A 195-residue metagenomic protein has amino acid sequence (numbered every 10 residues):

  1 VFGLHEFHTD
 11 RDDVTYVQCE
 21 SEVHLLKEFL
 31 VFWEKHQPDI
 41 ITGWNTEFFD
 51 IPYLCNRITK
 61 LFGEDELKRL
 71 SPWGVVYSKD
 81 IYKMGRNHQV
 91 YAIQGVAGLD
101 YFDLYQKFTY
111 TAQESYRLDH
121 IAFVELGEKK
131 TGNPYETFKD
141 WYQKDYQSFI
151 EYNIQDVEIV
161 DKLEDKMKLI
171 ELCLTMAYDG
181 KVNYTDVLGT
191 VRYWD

Functional and structural regions predicted by a protein language model:
V1-L26, F32-E34: Alpha-helical interaction scaffolds
F2, T42, A97-D100: Hydrophobic/aromatic beta-strand patches that form the interior of the parallel beta-sheet core in alpha/beta enzyme
T9-Y16, E20, Q37, I51 (+2 more regions): Active-site-proximal helix-loop-helix substrate-binding element of RNase H-like nuclease domains
L26, L30, I154-V157: Short, hydrophobic/amphipathic alpha-helical packing segments that form internal helix faces or helix-helix interfaces
E28, Y53, I121, I159-L163: Amphipathic alpha-helical segments that form well-ordered structural scaffolds and often line/cohere around active
F29-Y53: Proline-aspartate-enriched helix->loop->beta-strand connector
P52-D65, Y178, V191-W194: Short secondary-structure boundary/capping segments
K139-D195: Common nucleic-acid-contacting/processivity interface regions adjacent to the catalytic cores of nucleic-acid enzymes
